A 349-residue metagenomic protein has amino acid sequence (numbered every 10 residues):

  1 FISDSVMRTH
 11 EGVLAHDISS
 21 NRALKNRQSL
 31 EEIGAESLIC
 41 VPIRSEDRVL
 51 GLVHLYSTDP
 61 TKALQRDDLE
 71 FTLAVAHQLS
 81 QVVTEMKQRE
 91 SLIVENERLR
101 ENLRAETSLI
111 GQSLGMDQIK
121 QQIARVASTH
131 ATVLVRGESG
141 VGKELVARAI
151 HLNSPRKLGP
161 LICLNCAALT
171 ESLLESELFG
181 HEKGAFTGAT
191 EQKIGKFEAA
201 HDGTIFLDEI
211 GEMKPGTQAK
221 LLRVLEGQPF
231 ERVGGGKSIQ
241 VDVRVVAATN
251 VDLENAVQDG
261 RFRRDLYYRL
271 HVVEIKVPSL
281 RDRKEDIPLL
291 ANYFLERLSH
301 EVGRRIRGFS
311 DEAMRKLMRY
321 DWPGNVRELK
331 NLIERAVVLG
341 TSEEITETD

Functional and structural regions predicted by a protein language model:
F1-R27: Regulatory sensory and allosteric helical modules in signal-transduction proteins and certain transcription factors
R8-G12, E46, F71-R89: Signal-transmission/dimerization alpha-helices at domain junctions
E36-R44: A short, aliphatic-rich beta-strand micro-motif
I43-E46, F230, L280: Sensor-regulatory modules in signal-transduction proteins
Y56-A74: Regulatory loop-to-helix N-cap segments in sensory/regulatory domains that couple ligand/signal detection
S80-T132, R136: Flexible nucleotide-interacting loop at or near the entrance of a catalytic core
S108, Q122-G188, E198-K214, S279-K284 (+1 more regions): Conserved post-Walker A coupling segment in P-loop NTPases
R156-G159, G234-R244, V251-D349: Nucleotide-binding/hydrolysis machinery
